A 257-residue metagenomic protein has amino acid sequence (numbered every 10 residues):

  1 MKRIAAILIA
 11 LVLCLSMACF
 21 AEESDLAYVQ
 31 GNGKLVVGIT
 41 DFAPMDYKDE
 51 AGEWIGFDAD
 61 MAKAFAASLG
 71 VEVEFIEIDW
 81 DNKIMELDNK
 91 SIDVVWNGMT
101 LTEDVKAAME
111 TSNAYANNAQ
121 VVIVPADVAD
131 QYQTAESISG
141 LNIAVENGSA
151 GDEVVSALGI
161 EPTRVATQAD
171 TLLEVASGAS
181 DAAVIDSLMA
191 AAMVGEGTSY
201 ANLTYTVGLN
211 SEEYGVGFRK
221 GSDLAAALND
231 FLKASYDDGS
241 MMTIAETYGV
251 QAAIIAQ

Functional and structural regions predicted by a protein language model:
E23, A59-S68, A126, N147-S149 (+1 more regions): Extended ligand-binding regions for polar small-molecule ligands
E23-G98: Extracytoplasmic small-molecule ligand-binding "clamshell" domains of the periplasmic binding protein/Venus flytrap
Y28, S112, P125-N142: Flexible hinge/capping segments at coil-to-helix
L35-I39, T134-G148, D152: Short loop->beta-strand "edge-of-pocket" segments that line small-molecule binding or catalytic clefts across diverse
L35-V36, G70-E72, N89-N97, L141 (+2 more regions): Alpha-to-beta junction loops
E74-E86, D130, N147-A150, T163-S177 (+1 more regions): Short helix-initiation/N-cap motifs at beta->coil->alpha
M99-A108, V154-A157, A176, D181-N210: A ligand-binding cleft/hinge motif common to bilobed small-molecule-binding domains
N117-V124, S187, A191-K233, Q251-Q257: Periplasmic-binding protein-like
